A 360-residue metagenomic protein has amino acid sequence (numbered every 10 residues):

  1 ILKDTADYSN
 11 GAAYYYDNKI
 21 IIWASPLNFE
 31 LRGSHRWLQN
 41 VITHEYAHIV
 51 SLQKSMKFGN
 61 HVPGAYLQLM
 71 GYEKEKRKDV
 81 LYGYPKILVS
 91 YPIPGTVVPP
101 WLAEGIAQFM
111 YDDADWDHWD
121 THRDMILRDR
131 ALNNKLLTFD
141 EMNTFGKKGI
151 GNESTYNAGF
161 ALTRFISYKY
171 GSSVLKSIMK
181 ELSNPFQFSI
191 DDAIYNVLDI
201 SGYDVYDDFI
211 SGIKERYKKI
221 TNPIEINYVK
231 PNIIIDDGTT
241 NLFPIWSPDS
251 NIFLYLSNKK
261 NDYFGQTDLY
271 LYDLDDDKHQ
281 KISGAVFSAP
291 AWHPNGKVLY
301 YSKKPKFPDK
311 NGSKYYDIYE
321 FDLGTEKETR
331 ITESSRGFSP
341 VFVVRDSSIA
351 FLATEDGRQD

Functional and structural regions predicted by a protein language model:
I1-P92: Juxtacatalytic substrate-recognition/specificity segment
N10-A13, S51-Q53, N60-P63, W119-H122 (+4 more regions): Short, solvent-exposed loop/turn and secondary-structure capping segments
K54, F58-T138, N196-F209: Post-HExxH zinc-binding segment in Zn-dependent metallohydrolases
P94-W119, R130-D199: Active-site-proximal alpha-helical
D117-D120, D236-T239, S257-L269, K281-S288 (+3 more regions): A flexible loop/linker signature enriched in serine peptidases of the S9 family
I150-E153, I178-K297, E320-T329: Beta/coil-rich, acidic/histidine-enriched accessory regions frequently appended to metallopeptidases
L162-F165, W246, Y255, W292 (+3 more regions): Conserved hydrophobic/aromatic "anchor" residues that stabilize well-ordered secondary structure elements
